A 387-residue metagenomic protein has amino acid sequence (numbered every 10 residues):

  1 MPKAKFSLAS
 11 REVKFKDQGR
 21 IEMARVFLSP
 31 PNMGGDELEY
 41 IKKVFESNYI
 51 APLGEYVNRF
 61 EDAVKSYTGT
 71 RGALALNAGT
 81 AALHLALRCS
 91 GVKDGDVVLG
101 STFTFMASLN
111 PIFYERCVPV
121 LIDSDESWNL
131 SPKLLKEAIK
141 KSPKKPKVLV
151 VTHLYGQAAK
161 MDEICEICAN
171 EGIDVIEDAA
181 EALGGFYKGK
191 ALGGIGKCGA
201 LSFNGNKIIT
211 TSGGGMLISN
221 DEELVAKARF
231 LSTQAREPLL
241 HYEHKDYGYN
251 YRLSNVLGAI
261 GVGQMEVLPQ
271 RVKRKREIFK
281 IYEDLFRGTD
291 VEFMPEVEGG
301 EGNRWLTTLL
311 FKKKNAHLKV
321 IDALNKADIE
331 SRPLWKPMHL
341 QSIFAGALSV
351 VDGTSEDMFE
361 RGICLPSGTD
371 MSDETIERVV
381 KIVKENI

Functional and structural regions predicted by a protein language model:
P2-A51, P366: N-terminal "arm"/small-domain region of PLP-dependent enzymes with the aminotransferase-like
K5, K16, N58-D62, T70-R71 (+6 more regions): PLP-dependent aminotransferase class I/II
L53-V97, P111-E115, L121, K190: Phosphate-binding glycine-rich loop
G100, V118-S127, R332: Short beta-strand->loop structural element characteristic of the AMP-binding/adenylate-forming
T104-L109: Conserved coil-to-alpha-helix start sites within the AMP-binding
E115, N170-E171, A327: Helix C-cap/helix->beta junction micro-motif
S127-T211, M216-I218, E223: Active-site phosphate-binding strand-loop segment of PLP-dependent enzymes
